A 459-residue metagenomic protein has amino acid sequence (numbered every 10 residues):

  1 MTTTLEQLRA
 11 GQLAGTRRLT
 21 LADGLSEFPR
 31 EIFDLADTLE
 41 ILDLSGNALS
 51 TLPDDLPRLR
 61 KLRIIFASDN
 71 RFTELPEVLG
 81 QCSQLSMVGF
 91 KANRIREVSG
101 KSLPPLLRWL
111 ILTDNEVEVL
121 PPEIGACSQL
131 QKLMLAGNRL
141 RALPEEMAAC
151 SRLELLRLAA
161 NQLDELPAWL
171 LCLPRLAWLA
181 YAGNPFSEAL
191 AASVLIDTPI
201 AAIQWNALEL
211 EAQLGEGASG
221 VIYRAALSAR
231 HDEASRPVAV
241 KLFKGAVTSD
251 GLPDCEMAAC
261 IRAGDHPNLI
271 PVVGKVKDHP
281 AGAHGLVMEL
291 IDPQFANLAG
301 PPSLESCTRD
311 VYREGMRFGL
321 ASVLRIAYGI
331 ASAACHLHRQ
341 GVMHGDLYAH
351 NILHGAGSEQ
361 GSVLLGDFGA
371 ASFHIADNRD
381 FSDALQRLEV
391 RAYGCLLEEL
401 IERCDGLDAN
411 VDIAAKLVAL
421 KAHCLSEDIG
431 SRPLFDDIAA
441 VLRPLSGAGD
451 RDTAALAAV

Functional and structural regions predicted by a protein language model:
M1-D54, R58, R63-E77, Q81-I111 (+4 more regions): The feature captures the LRR N-terminal capping module
G220-A258: ATP-binding glycine-rich loop module of kinase domains
A258-L269: Structural motif at the C-terminus of the N-lobe alphaC helix and the adjacent alphaC-beta4 loop of the Hanks-type
P271-H284: Short beta-strand micro-motifs within the conserved protein kinase catalytic domain, predominantly in the N-lobe
A281-F295: Conserved short submotifs of the Hanks-type protein kinase catalytic core that shape the nucleotide-binding pocket
I326-A327: Activation segment signature within eukaryotic-like protein kinase domains
A334, H338-A356: Catalytic-loop of the protein kinase fold
L364, F368-A419: C-lobe/activation-segment region of protein kinase-like
